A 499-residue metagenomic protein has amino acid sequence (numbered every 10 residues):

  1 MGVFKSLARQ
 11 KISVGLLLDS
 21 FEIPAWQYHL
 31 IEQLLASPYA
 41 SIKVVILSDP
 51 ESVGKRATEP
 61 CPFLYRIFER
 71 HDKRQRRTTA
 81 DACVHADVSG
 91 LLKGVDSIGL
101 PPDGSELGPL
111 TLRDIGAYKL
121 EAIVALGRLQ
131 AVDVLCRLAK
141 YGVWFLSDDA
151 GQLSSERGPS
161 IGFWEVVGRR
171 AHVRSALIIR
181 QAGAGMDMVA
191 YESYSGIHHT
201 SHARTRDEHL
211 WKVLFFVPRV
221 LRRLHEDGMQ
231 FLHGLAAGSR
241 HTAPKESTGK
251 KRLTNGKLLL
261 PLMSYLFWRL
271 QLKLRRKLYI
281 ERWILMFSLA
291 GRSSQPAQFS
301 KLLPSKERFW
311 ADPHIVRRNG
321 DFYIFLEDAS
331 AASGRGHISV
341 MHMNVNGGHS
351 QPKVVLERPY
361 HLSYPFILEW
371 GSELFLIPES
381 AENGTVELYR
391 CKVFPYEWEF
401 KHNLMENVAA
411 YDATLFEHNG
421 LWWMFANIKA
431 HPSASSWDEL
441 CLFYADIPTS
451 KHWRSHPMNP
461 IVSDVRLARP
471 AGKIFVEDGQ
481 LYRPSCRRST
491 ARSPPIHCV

Functional and structural regions predicted by a protein language model:
M1-L362, F366-F375, E387-R390, H402 (+4 more regions): One-carbon transfer enzymes
C136, M405-N407, A413-H418, H431-S435 (+3 more regions): Short, conserved, surface-exposed binding loops centered on an aromatic residue
A329-S333, A381-G384, K429-S433, R488-A491: Short glycine/acidic-enriched loop and turn motifs that connect beta-strands
Q351-L356, E399-L404, W453-P460: Beta-propeller fold detector
K392-P395, A445-K451, V499: Short loop/turn segments immediately following beta-strands, especially the blade-tip and inter-blade linker loops
P432, E439-F443, N459-S463: Double-stranded beta-helix
P457-K473: Conserved blade-ending motifs and adjacent loop-strand segments that build the rim/top face of beta-propeller domains
P470, L481-S485, S489-V499: Accessory, usually C-terminal, subdomains that scaffold auxiliary metal cofactors
